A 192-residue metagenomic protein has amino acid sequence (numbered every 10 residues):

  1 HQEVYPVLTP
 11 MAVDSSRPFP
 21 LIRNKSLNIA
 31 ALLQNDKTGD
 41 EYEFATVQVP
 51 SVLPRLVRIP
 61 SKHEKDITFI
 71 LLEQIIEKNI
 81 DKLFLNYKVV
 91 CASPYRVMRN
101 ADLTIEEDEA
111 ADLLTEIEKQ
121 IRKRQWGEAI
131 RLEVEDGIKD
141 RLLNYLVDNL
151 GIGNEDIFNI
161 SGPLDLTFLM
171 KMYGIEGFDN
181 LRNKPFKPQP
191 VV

Functional and structural regions predicted by a protein language model:
H1-V192: N-terminal localization/anchoring segments of enzymes in phospholipid and broader phosphate metabolism
